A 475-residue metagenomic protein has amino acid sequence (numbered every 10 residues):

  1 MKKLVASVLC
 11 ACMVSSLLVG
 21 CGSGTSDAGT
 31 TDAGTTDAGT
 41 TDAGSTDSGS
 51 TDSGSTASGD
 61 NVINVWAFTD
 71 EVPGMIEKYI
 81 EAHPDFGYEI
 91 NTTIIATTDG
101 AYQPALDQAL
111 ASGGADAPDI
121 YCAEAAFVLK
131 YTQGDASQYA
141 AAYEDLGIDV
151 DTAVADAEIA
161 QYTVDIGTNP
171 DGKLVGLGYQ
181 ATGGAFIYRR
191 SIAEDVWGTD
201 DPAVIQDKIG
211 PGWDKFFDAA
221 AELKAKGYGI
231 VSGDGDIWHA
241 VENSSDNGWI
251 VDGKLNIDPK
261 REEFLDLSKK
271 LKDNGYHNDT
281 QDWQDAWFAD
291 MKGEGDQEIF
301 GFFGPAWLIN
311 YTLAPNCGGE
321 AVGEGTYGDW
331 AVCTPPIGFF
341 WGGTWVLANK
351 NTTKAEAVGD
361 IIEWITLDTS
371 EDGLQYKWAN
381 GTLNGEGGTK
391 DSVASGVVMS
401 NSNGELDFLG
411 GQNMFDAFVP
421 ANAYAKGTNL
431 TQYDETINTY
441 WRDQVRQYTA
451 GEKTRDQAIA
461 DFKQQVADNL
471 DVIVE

Functional and structural regions predicted by a protein language model:
M13-L17: Hydrophobic core
L18-T30: Bacterial lipoprotein signal-peptidase II cleavage site
S58-D70, Y88-I94, I120: Short, well-ordered beta-strand elements
P73-I80, V128, N243, E262-E363: Extracytoplasmic/periplasmic substrate-binding proteins
P84-I159, D195-V196, E294-G301: Extracytoplasmic "Venus flytrap"/periplasmic binding protein-like
A123-A185, D214, G323-V332: Hinge/lid segment of periplasmic solute-binding proteins
T152-V154, V164-I237, W249-D282, K350-E356 (+1 more regions): Helix-loop-helix "hinge/cap" segment bordering the ligand-binding cleft or interdomain interface
Y311-G318, G338-F340, T344-T439: C-terminal lobe and pocket-closing loops of periplasmic/extracytoplasmic Venus-flytrap solute-binding proteins
